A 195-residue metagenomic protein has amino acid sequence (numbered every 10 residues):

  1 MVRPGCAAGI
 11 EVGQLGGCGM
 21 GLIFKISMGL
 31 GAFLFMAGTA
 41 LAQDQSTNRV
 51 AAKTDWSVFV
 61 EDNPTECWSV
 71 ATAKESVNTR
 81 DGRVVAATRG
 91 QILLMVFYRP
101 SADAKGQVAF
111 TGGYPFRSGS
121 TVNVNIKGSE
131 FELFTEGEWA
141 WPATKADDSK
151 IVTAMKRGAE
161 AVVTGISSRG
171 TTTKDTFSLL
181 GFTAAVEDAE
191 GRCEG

Functional and structural regions predicted by a protein language model:
V2-G19: Short, Lys/Arg-enriched N-terminal segments with co-localized hydrophobic residues within the first ~10-30 amino acids
G9-I10, T39-A42: Short stretches within intrinsically disordered, low-complexity N-terminal or propeptide regions
L15, G19, L34-M36, S57 (+2 more regions): Compositionally biased, intrinsically disordered low-complexity regions enriched in proline and serine
G19-I26: Positively charged n-region of N-terminal signal peptides that target proteins for export
S27-A37: Bacterial N-terminal signal peptides
A42-G195: A generic "folded-domain core" signal
